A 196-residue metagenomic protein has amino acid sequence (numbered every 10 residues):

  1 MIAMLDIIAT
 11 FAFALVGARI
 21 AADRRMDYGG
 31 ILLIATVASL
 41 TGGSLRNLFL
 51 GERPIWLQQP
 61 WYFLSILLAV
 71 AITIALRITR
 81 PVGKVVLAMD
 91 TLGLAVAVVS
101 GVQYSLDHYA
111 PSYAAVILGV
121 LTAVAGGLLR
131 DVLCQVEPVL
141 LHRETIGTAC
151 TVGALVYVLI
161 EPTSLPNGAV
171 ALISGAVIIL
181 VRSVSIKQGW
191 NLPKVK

Functional and structural regions predicted by a protein language model:
M1-G51, I55-W56: N-terminal topogenic module of multi-pass integral membrane proteins
M1-M4, L48-L57, V102-A114, L159-V170: Helix-coil boundary and interhelical linker segments in multi-pass alpha-helical membrane proteins
M1-T10, L33, E52-L68, P111-A123: Structural signature of hydrophobic alpha-helical transmembrane segments
A14-R24, S44-N47, V70-K84, L128-P138 (+1 more regions): C-terminal ends of transmembrane helices
G29-V37, Q59-F63, G83-L94, L118 (+1 more regions): Cytoplasmic-side transmembrane-helix entry/capping segments in multi-pass membrane proteins
L33-V37, S44-L50, I117, L121 (+1 more regions): Short, structured motif recognition centered on aromatic/hydrophobic residues
L68-S105: Ordered, amphipathic secondary-structure segments that act as subunit-interaction surfaces in large macromolecular
L121, A169-V184: Small-residue-rich transmembrane alpha-helices that serve as helix-helix interface/gating elements in multipass
